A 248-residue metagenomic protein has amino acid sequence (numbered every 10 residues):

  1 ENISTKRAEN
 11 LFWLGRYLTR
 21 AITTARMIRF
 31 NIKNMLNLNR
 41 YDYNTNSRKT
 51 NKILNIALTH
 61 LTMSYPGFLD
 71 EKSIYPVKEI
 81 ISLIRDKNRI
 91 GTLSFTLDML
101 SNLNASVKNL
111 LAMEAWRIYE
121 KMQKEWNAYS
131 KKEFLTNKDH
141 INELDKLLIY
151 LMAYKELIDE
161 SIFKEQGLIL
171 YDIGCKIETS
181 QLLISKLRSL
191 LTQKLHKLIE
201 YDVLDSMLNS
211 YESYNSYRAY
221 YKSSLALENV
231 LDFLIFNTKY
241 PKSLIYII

Functional and structural regions predicted by a protein language model:
E1-I248: Alpha-helical transmembrane segments and their helix-helix packing motifs
